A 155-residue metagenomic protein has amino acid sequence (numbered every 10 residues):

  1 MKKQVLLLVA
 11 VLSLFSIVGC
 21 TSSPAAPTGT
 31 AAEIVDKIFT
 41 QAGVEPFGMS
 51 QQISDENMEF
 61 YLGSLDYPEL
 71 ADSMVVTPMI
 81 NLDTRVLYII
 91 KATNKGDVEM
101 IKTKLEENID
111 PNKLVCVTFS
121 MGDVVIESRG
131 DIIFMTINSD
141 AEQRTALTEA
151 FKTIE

Functional and structural regions predicted by a protein language model:
M1-Q4: Positively charged n-region of N-terminal signal peptides that target proteins for export
L8-L14: Hydrophobic helical h-region of N-terminal Sec-dependent signal peptides in bacterial secretory/periplasmic proteins
V9, P78-M79: Residues embedded in well-ordered secondary-structure elements
F15-G19: C-terminal motif of bacterial Sec signal peptides marking the signal peptidase cleavage site
T21-S23: Bacterial signal peptide processing site
P27-P78, D97-C116: Surface-exposed, low-hydrophobicity interaction/linker segments
M79, V117-E155: A short, solvent-exposed beta-edge/loop patch
T84-N94: A short acidic-to-branched-hydrophobic micro-motif
